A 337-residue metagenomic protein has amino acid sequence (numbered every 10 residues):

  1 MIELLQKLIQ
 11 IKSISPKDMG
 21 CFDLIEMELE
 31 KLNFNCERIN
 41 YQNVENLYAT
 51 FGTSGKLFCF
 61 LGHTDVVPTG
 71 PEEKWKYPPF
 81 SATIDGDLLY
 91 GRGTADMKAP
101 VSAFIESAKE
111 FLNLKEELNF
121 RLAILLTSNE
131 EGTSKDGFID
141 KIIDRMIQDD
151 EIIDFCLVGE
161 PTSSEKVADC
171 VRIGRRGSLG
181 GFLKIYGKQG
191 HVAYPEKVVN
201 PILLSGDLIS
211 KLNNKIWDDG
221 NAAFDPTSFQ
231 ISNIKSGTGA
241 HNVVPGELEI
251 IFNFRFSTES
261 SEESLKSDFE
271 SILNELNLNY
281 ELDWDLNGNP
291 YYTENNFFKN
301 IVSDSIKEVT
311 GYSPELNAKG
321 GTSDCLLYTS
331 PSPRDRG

Functional and structural regions predicted by a protein language model:
M1-R92, L112-L118: Acidic/His- and Gly-rich active-site-bordering loop/insert found across diverse amide/peptide-bond hydrolases
K7, I11, L24, E28 (+5 more regions): Generic non-transmembrane alpha-helical segments
D85-A95, Y312-N317: Short pre-catalytic strand/loop immediately N-terminal to key active-site residues, enriched for Gly-Thr
M97-G174: Acidic/histidine-rich catalytic neighborhood of metal-dependent amide-processing enzymes
G137, D144-L276, Y280-E281, N287-G288: Midchain, well-structured core segments that form catalytic/ion-binding scaffolds
Y292-D304: Short, low-order "capping/linker" segments at domain edges
A318-L326: Small/polar glycine-rich anion-binding or flexible loop at a beta-alpha turn
T329-G337: Conserved small/polar residues in nucleotide/adenosyl-binding loops
